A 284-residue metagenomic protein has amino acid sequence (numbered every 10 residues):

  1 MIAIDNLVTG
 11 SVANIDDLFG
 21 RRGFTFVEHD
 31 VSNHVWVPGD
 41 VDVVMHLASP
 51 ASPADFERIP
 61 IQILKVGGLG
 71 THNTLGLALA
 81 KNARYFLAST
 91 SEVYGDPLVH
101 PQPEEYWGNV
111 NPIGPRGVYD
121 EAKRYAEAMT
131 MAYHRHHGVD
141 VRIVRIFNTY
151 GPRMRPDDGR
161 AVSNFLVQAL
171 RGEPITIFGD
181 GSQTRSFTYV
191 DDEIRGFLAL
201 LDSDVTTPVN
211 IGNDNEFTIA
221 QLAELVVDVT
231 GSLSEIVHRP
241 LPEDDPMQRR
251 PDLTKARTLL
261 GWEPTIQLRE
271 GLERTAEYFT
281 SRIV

Functional and structural regions predicted by a protein language model:
M1-T149, D191, W262, I266 (+3 more regions): N-terminal Rossmann-like NAD(P)+-binding domain of SDR-like oxidoreductases, especially those catalyzing
T9, P152, N213: Short, conserved catalytic or interaction motifs in soluble domains
V12-I15, E127, S163, A220 (+2 more regions): Short, surface-exposed alpha-helical segments at coil->helix boundaries
H29-D30, N73, N148, V167-V284: C-terminal substrate-binding subdomain of Rossmann-fold SDR/epimerase-dehydratase oxidoreductases
R58-I59, R153-D158: Short, solvent-exposed loop/turn segments at secondary-structure boundaries
I61, S163-V167: Short alpha-helical segment that forms part of, or immediately flanks, the ligand-binding pocket in carbohydrate-active
G67, A122, D158-G159, R249: Short, conserved glycine- and acidic-residue-centered signature motifs in active-site or ligand-binding loops
H100-P101, P156-N164: A glycine/serine/threonine-rich, flexible loop-to-helix segment that serves as the NAD(P) cofactor-binding "lid"
